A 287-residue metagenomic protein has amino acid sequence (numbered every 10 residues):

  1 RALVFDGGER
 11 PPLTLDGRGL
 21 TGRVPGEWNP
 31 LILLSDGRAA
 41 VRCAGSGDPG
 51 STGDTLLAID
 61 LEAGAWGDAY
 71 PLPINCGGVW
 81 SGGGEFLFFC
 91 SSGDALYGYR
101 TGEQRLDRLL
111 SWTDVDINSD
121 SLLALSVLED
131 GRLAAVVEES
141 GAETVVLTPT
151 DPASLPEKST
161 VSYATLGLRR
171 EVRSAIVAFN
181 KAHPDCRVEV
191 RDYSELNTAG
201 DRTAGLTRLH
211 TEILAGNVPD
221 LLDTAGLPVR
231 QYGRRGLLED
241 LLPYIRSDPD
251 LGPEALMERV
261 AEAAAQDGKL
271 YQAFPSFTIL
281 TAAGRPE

Functional and structural regions predicted by a protein language model:
G8, D48-T52: Short, solvent-exposed loop/turn segments at conserved positions within beta-propeller repeat blades
P12, T55-L57, A95-Y97: A short loop-to-beta-strand structural motif that recurs across blades of beta-propeller domains
P12-L15, E262: Short polybasic amphipathic segments
R23-V24, Y70, L110-W112, F274: Short hydrophobic alpha-helix segments
N29-L31, A44-P49, L61-A63, P71-P228: Conserved N-terminal structural module of periplasmic/extracytoplasmic solute-binding proteins
L227-T281: Hinge/lid segment of periplasmic solute-binding proteins
A282-P286: A bilobed periplasmic-binding-protein/Venus flytrap-type ligand-binding module shared by bacterial periplasmic
